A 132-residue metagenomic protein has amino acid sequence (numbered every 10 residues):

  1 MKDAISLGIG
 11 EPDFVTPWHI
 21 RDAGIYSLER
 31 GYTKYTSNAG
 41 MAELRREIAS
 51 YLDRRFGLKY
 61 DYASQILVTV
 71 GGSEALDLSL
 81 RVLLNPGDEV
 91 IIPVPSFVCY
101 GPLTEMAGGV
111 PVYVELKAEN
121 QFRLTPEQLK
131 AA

Functional and structural regions predicted by a protein language model:
M1-G71, L78: N-terminal small-domain helix-loop-helix segment of the aminotransferase-like
M41, G72-S73, F97, F122: Conserved donor sugar-nucleotide recognition element shared by glycan-biosynthetic enzymes
Y62, R81-A132: PLP-dependent aminotransferase-like
A75-L76, Y100: Short, hydrophobic alpha-helical packing/hinge segments within bilobed ligand-binding/sensory domains
